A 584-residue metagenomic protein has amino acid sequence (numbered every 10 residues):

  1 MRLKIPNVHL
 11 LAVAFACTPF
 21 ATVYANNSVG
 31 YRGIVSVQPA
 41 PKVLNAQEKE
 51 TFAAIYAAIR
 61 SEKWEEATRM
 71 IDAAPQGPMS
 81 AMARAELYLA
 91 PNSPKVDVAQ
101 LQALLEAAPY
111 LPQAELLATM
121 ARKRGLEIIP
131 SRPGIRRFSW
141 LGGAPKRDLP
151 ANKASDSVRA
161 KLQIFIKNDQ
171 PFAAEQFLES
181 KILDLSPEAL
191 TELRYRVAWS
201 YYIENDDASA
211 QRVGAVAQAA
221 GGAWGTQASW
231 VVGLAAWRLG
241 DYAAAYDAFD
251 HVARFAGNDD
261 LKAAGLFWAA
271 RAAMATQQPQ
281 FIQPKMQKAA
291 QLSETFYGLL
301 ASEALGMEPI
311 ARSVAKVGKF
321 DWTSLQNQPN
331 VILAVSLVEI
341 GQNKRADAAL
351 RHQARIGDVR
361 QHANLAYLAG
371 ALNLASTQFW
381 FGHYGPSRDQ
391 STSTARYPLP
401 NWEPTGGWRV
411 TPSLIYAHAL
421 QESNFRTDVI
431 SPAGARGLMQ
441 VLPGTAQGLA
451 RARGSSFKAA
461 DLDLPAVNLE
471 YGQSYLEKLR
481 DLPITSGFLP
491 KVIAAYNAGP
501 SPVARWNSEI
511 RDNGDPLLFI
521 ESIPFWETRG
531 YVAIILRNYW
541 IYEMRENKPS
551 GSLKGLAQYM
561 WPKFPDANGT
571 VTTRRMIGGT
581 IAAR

Functional and structural regions predicted by a protein language model:
R2-L10: Bacterial N-terminal signal peptides that target proteins for export
A12-P19: Bacterial N-terminal signal peptides
F20-A25: Sec/Tat signal peptide C-region and signal peptidase I cleavage site
N26, S36-L126, P130, G134-I135 (+6 more regions): Alpha-helical, heptad-rich or low-complexity scaffold/stalk segments that mediate oligomerization or tethering
V37-E48, A144-D156, L183-A189, K316-N327: TPR-adjacent "capping" and linker segments in tetratricopeptide-repeat scaffold/adaptor proteins
N45-I55, R84-A85, S155-L162, E192-Y195 (+3 more regions): Alpha-helical tetratricopeptide repeat
G77, A85-L89, V98-A107, L111 (+13 more regions): Catalytic glycan-binding domains that act on GlcNAc-containing polysaccharides
